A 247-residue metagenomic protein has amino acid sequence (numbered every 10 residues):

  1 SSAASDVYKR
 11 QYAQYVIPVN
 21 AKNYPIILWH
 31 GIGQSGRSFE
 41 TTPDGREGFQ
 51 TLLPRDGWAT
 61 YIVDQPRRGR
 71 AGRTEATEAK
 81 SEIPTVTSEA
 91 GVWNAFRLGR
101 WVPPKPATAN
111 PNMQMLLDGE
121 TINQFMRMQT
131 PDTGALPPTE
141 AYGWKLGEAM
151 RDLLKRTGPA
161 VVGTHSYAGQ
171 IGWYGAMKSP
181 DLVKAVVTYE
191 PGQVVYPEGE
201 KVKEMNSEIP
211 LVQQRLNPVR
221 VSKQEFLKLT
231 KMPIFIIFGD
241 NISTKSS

Functional and structural regions predicted by a protein language model:
A3-Y8: Short, small-residue-biased leader/transition segments that mark boundaries at the very start of proteins
N23-G31: Short beta-strand element of the alpha/beta-hydrolase
H30-S35, F39-E40: Active-site glycine-rich loops that stabilize anionic/oxyanionic intermediates across multiple enzyme folds
R46-R70: Conserved alpha/beta-hydrolase
G143-A160: Conserved acidic catalytic loop of the alpha/beta-hydrolase fold
G163-G172: Gly/Ala-rich beta-loop-alpha elbow adjacent to hydrolase catalytic centers
D181-P197: A conserved short beta-strand
Q193, E198-S247: The feature captures the conserved acid-bearing segment of alpha/beta-hydrolase catalytic domains
